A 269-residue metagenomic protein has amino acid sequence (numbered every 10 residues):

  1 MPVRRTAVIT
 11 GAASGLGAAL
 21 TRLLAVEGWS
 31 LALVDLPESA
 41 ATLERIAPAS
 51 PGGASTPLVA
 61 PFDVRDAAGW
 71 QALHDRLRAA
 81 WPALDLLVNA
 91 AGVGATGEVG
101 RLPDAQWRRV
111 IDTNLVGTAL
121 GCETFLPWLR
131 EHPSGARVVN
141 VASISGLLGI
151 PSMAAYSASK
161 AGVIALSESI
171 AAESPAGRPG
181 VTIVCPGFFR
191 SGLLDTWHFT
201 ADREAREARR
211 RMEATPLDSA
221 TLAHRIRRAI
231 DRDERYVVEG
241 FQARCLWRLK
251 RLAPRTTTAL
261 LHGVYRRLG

Functional and structural regions predicted by a protein language model:
P2-A32: Canonical Rossmann dinucleotide-binding motif of NAD(H)/NADP(H)-dependent dehydrogenases/reductases, specifically
E27-L43: Conserved glycine-rich Rossmann-like NAD(P)H-binding loop of the short-chain dehydrogenase/reductase
E98-V99, P103-I111: Substrate-binding pocket helix/loop in short-chain dehydrogenase/reductase
G100, L148-A154: Active-site loop immediately N-terminal to the catalytic Tyr-X3-Lys motif of short-chain dehydrogenase/reductase
C122, S159: Active-site helix of classical SDR
S143: Residue(s) in the substrate-gating loop at a strand-loop-helix junction that position the organic substrate next
A176-F241: SDR active-site lid
